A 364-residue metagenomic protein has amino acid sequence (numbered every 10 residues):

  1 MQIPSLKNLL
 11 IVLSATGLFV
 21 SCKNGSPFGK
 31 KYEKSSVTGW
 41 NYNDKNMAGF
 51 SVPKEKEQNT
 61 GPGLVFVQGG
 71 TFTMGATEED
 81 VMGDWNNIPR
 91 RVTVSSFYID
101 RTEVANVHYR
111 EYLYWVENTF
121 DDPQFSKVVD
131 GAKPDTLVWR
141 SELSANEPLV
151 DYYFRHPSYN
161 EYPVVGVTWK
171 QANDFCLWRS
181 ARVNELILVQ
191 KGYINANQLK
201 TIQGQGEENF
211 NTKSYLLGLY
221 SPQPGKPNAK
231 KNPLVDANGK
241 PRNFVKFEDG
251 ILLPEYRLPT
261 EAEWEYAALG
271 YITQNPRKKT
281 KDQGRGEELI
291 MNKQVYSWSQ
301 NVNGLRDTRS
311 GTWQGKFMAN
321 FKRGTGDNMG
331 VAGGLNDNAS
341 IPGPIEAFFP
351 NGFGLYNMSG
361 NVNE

Functional and structural regions predicted by a protein language model:
Q2-V20: Sec-dependent bacterial lipoprotein signal peptides
L9, D84-R90, Y152-F154, F244-K246: Short, flexible, solvent-exposed loop/turn segments with mixed acidic/basic and small polar residues
V12-L13, E57, D249, L289: N-terminal hydrophobic alpha-helix used for membrane targeting or insertion
K23-D44, F66-V67, T73, E78 (+3 more regions): Functional-site microenvironments in short loops/helix caps that host divalent-cation chemistry
D44-E55: Basic K/R-rich, polyanion-interacting modules in nucleoproteins and related proteins
K56-L149, N160-V183, G360: A short glycine-rich, aromatic-capped structural motif
